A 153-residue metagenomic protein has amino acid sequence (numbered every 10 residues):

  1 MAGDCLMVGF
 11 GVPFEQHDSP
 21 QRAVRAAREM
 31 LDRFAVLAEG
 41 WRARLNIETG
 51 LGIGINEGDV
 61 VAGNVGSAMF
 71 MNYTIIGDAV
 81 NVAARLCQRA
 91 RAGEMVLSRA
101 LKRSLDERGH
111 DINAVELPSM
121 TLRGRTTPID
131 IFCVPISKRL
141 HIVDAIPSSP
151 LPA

Functional and structural regions predicted by a protein language model:
M1-R22, V36-D78, I129-D130: Catalytic core of nucleotidyl cyclases, primarily class III adenylyl/guanylyl cyclases
D4, A27, A83: Cytosolic nucleotide-binding catalytic cores of signal-transduction proteins
M7, A23, R33, N56 (+4 more regions): Key residue(s) within conserved catalytic/signature motifs
Q16, A27, Y73-I76, A90 (+2 more regions): Hydrophobic alpha-helical scaffolding
Q21-V24, R28, C87: Two-component system phosphotransfer/interaction surface
M30-R33, L37-G40, A68, V82-R85 (+3 more regions): Conserved, well-folded catalytic cores of nucleic-acid-processing and energy-transducing macromolecular machines
F34, W41-R42, S148-A153: Charged, low-complexity, helix-prone segments enriched in Lys/Glu/Asp/Gln
V60-A62, R89-A153: Cytosolic regulatory/linker segments at or just downstream of nucleotide-handling modules in signal-transduction
